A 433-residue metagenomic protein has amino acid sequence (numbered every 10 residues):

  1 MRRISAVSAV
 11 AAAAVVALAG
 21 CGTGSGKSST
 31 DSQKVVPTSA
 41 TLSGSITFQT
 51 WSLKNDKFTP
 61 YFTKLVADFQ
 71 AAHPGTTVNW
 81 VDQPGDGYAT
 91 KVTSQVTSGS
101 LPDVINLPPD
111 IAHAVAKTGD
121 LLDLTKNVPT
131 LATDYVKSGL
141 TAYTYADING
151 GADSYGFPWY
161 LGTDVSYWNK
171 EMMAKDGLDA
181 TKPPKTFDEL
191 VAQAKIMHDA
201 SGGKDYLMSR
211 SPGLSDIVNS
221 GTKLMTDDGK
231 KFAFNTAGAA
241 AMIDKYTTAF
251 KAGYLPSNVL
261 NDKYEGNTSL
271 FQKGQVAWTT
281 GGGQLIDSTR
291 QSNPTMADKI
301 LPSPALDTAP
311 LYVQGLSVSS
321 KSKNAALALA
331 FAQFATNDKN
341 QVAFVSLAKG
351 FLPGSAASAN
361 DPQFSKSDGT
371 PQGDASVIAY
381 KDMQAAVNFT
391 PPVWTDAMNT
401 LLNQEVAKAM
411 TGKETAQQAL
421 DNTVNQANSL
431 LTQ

Functional and structural regions predicted by a protein language model:
M1-T47, A71, N428-Q433: Short, low-complexity disordered leader/linker segments with a strong preference for bacterial N-terminal type II
T41-K54, T76-V81, V104, Y155: Short, well-ordered beta-strand elements
W51, I243-A330: Extracytoplasmic/periplasmic substrate-binding proteins
D68-S138, K175-G177, A277-W278, P353-G354: Extracytoplasmic "Venus flytrap"/periplasmic binding protein-like
A71, G75-T77, P129, D147-P212 (+3 more regions): Helix-loop-helix "hinge/cap" segment bordering the ligand-binding cleft or interdomain interface
P109-T163, A297, K381: Hinge/lid segment of periplasmic solute-binding proteins
T125-S138, P183-K185, A200-S201, T222-M242 (+3 more regions): Short, solvent-exposed loop/beta-turn-alpha elements that line the ligand-binding surface or hinge of extracytoplasmic
D374-T423: C-terminal capping/gating helix-and-loop segments adjacent to ligand/active sites or protein-protein/ligand interfaces
